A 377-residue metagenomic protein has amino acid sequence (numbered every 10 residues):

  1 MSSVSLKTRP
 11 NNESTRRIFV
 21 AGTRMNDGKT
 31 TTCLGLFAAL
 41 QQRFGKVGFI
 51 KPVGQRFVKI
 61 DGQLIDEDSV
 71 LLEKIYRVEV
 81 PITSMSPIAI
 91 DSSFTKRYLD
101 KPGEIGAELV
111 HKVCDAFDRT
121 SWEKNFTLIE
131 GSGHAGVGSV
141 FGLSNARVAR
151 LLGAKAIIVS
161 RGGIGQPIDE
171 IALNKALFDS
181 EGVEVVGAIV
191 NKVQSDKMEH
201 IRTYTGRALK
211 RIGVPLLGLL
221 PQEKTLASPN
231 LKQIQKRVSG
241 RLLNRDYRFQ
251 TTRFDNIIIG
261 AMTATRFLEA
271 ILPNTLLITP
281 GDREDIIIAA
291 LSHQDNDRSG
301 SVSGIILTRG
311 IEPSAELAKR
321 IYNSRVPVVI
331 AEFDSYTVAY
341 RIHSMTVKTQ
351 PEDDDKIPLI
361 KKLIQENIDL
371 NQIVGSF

Functional and structural regions predicted by a protein language model:
R9-T15: Phosphate-binding P-loop
R16, A21-D27, T31-A107, H111-K112 (+1 more regions): N-terminal phosphate/diphosphate-binding loop that engages ATP/GTP or pyrophosphate donors across diverse enzyme folds
S86-D91, E104-I105, R207-A227: Ligand-binding beta-strand-loop-alpha-helix segment within the catalytic cores of soluble metabolic enzymes
T95-V140, A146-A149: Phosphate-binding/switch loop-helix module in NTP-utilizing enzymes
T120-E123, F267-T275, D295-S301: Flexible, charged surface loops at secondary-structure boundaries
G131-V214, L276, G281-E352: Conserved catalytic-core segment of NTP-binding enzymes
E223-D282, T346-F377: Non-catalytic interface/targeting segments
